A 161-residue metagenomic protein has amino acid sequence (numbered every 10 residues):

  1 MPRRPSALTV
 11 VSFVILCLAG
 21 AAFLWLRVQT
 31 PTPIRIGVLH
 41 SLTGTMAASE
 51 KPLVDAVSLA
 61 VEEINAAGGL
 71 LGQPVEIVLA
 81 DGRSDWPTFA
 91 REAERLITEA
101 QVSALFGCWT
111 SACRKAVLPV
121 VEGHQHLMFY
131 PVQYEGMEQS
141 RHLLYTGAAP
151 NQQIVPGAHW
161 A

Functional and structural regions predicted by a protein language model:
P2-C17, F23: N-terminal Sec-pathway targeting helices
L26-V38: Ser/Thr/Pro/Gly-rich low-complexity linker/stalk segments immediately outside membranes or between
P33, P74, A100-Q101: Short loop/turn motifs at secondary-structure junctions
G37-S58, A80-P87, W109: Extracytoplasmic "Venus flytrap"
T43-M46, A60-V61, N65-G68, I97-A100 (+3 more regions): Sec/Tat-exported extracytoplasmic proteins
D55-L79: Signal peptide-proximal N-terminal region of secreted/periplasmic/extracellular or secretory-lumen proteins
V78-L79, R83-S103, H159-A161: Short, well-structured alpha-helical segments in soluble
V102-A161: Extracytoplasmic ligand/sensor domains, especially the bilobed periplasmic-binding protein
